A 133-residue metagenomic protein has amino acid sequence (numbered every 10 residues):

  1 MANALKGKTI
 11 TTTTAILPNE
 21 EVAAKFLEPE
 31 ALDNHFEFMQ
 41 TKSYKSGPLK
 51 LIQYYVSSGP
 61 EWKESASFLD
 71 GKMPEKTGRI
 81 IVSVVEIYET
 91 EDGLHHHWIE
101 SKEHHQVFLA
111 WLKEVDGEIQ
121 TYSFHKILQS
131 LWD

Functional and structural regions predicted by a protein language model:
M1-S83, I87-E100, G117-D133: Short S/T/G/P-rich N-terminal loop/turn motif that feeds into the first structured element of a domain
H105-Q120: ADP-ribosyltransferase catalytic core
